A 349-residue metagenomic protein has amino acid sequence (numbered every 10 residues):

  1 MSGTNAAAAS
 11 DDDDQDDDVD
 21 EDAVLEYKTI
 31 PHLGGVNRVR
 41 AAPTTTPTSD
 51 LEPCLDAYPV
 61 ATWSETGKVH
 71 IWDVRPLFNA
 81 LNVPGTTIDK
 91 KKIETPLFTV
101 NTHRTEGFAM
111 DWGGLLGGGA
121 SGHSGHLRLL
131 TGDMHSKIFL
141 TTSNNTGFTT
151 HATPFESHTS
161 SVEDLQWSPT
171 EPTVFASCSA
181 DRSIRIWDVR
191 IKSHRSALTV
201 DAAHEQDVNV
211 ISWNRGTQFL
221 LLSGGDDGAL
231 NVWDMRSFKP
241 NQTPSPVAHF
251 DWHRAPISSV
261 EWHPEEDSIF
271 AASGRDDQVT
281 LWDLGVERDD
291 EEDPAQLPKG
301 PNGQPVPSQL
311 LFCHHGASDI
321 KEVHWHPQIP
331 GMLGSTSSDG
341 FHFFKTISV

Functional and structural regions predicted by a protein language model:
M1-R38, T46-Y58, K68, L77 (+4 more regions): Terminal intrinsically disordered, low-complexity extensions flanking WD-repeat/beta-propeller proteins
P31, R40, L51-E52, S121 (+3 more regions): Structural motif
G34-V36, A57, T66, T95-L97 (+2 more regions): Extracellular structured ligand-interaction cores
R40, A61-T62: Short, conserved beta-strand segments within well-ordered enzyme catalytic domains that often line or immediately flank
T62, G67-V69, S136: Beta-propeller fold recognition
I71-L97, R104, L115-L220, G225-R254 (+4 more regions): Per-blade loop-tip surfaces of WD-repeat and WD-like beta-propellers in eukaryotic adaptors/scaffolds
